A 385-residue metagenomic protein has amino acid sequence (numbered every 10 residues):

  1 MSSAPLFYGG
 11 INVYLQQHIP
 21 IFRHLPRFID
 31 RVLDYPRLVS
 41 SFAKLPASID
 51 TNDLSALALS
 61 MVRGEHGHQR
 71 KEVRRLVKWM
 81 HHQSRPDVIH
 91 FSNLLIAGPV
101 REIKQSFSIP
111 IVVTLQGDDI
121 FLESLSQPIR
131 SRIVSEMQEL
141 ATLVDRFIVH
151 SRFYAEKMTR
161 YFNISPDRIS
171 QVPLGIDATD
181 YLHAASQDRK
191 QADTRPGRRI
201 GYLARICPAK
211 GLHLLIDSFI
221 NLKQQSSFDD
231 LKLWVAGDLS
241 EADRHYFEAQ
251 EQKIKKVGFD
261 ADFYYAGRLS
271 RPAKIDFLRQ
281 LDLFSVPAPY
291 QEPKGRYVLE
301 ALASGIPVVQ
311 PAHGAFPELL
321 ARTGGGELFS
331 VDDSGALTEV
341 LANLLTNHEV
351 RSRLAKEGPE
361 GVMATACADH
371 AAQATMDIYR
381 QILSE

Functional and structural regions predicted by a protein language model:
M1-K78: A conserved catalytic-core segment of Leloir-type glycosyltransferases
F153, G175: Carbohydrate-associated surface elements
Q191-K210, I216-F219, W234: Conserved donor-binding/catalytic core segment of Leloir-type glycosyltransferases
K232-E251: Glycosyltransferase donor-sugar binding loop
F247-L269: Nucleotide-activated donor-binding/catalytic signature segment of Leloir-type glycosyltransferases, i.e., the conserved
P307-Q310: Short hydrophobic beta-strand element within catalytic cores of glycosyltransferases and related nucleotide-activated
R322, E327-S334, N343-E349: Conserved acidic donor-binding segment of nucleotide-sugar-dependent glycosyltransferases
A336, N343, V350-T365, A371-D377: A short, well-ordered alpha-helix in the C-terminal region of glycosyltransferases
